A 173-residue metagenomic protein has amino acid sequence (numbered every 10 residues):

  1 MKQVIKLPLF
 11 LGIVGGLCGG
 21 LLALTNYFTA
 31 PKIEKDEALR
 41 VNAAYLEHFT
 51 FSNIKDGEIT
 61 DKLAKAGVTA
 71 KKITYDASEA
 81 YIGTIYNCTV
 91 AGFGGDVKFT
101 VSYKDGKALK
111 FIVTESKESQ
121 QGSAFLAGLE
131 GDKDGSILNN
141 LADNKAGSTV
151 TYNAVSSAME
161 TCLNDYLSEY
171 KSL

Functional and structural regions predicted by a protein language model:
K2-L173: Flexible, solvent-exposed loop/hinge segments and secondary-structure transition points
